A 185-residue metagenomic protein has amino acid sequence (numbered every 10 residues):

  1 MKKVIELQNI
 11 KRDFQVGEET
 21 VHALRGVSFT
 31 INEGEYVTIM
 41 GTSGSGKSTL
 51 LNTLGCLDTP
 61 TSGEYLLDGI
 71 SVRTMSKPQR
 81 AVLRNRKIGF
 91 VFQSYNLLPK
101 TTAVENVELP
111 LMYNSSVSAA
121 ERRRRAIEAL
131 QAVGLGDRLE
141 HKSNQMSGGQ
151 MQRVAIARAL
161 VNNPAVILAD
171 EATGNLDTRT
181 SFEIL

Functional and structural regions predicted by a protein language model:
K2-L185: ABC family nucleotide-binding domain
